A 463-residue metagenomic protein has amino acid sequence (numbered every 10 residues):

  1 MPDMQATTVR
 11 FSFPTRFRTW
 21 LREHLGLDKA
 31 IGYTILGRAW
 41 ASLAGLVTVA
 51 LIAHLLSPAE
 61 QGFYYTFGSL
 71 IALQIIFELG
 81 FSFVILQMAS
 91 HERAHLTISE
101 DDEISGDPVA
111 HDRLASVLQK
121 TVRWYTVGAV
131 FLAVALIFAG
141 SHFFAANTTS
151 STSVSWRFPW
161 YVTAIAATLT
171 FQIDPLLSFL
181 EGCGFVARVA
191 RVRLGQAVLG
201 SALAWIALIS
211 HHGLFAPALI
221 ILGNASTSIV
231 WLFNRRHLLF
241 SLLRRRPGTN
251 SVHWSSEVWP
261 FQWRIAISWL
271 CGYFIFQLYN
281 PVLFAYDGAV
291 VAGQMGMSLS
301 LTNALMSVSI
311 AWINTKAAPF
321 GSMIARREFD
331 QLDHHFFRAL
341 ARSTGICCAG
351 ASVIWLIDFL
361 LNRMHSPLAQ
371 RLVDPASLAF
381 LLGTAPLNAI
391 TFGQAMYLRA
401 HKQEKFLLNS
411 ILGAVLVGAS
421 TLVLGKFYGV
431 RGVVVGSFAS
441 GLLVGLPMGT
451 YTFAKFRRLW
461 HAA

Functional and structural regions predicted by a protein language model:
M1-L46, A115-K120, L232, G248-S268 (+1 more regions): N-terminal membrane topogenesis motif
D28, Y65, D101-V127, V258-Q262 (+3 more regions): Interfacial transmembrane-helix starts/ends
K29-I52, Q61, G195-A197, A216-F240 (+2 more regions): Transmembrane helical elements of multi-pass membrane transporters/channels
R38, S42, S69-A72, A167 (+6 more regions): Residue-level recognition of pore/gate-forming positions within transmembrane alpha-helices of multi-pass
L79-P108, T302, M306-R327, A400: Helix-loop junctions and terminal segments of transmembrane helices in multi-pass membrane transport/translocation
A133-S151, A349-Q370: Short membrane-interface helical motifs at transmembrane helix boundaries in multi-pass membrane transporters
R157-V162, A190-S241, V430-K455: Hydrophobic alpha-helical transmembrane segments
T168-R193, G383-S410: Membrane-interface junctions at transmembrane-helix termini in multi-pass inner-membrane proteins
